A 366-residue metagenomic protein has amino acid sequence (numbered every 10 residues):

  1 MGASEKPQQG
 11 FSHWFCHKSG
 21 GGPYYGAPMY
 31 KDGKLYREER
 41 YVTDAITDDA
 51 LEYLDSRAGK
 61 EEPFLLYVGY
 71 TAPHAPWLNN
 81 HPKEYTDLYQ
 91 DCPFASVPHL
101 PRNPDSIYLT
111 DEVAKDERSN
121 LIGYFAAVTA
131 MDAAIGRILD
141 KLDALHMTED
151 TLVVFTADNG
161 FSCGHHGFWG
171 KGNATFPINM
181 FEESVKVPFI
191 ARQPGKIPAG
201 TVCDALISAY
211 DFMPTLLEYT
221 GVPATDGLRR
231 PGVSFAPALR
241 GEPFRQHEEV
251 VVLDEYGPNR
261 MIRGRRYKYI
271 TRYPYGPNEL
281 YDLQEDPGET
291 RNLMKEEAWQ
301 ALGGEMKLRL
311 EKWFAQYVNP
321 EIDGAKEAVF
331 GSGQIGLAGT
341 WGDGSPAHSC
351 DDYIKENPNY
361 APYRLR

Functional and structural regions predicted by a protein language model:
Q9-G10: Short, structured coil segments at secondary-structure junctions
K18-I207, E218-R229, T271-P274, N278 (+5 more regions): Active-site-proximal cap/lid insertion segments
G21, G264-Y267: Beta-strand-turn-beta hairpins that frame and shape the catalytic cleft of phosphate-ester-processing enzymes
M29, R260-G264: Short acidic-hydrophobic surface loop/beta-edge motif
D143, L239-Q246: Basic phosphate/pyrophosphate-binding loop/patch that engages nucleotide-derived ligands
A209, M213: Zinc-coordinating Cys/His ligand positions in small cysteine/histidine-rich zinc-finger domains
Q246-V252, A325-V329: WW-domain-binding short linear motifs
